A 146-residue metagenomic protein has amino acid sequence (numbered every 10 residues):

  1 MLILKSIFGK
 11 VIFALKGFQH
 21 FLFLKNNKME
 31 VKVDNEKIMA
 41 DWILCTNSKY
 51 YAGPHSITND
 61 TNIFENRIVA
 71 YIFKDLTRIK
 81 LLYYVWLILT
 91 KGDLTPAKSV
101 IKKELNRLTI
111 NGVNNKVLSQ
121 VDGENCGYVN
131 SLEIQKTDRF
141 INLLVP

Functional and structural regions predicted by a protein language model:
M1-P146: Long C-terminal subdomains/extensions of small-metabolite kinases
